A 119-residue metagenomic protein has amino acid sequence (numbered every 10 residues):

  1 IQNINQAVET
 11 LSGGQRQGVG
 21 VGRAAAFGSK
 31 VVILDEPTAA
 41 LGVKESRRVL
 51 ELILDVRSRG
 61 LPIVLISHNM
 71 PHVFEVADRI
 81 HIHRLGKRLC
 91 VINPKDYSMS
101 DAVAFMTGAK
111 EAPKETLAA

Functional and structural regions predicted by a protein language model:
I1-A119: Glycine-rich phosphate-binding loops of nucleotide-dependent enzymes
